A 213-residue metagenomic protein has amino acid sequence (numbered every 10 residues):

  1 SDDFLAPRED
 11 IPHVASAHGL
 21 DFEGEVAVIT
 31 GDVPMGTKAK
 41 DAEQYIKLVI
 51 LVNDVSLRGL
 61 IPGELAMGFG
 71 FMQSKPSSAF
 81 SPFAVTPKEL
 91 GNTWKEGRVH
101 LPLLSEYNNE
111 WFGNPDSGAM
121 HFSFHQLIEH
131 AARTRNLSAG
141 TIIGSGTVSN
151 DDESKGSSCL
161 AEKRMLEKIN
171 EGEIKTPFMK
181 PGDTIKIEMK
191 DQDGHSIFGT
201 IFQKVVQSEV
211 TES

Functional and structural regions predicted by a protein language model:
S1-H130, L160, K175-P177, Q203-T211: Glycine-enriched loop-and-adjacent helix/strand subsegments that border the catalytic/binding cleft of enzyme cores
R133: C-terminal substrate/ligand-recognition segments
T141-T184, E188-K190, H195, I201 (+2 more regions): Active-site pocket scaffolds in enzymes
